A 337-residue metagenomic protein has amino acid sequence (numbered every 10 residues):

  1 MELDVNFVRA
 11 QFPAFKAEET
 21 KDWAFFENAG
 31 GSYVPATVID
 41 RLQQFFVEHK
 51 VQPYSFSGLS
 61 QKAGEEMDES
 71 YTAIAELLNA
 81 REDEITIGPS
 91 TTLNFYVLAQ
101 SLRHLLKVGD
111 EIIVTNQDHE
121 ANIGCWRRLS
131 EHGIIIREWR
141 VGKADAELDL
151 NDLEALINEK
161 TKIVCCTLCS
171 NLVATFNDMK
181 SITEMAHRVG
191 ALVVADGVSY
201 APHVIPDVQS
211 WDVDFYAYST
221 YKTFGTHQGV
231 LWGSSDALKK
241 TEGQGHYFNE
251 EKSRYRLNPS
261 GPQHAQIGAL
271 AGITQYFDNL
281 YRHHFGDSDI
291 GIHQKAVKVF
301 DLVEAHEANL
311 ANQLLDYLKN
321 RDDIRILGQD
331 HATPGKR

Functional and structural regions predicted by a protein language model:
M1-R337: Pyridoxal 5′-phosphate
